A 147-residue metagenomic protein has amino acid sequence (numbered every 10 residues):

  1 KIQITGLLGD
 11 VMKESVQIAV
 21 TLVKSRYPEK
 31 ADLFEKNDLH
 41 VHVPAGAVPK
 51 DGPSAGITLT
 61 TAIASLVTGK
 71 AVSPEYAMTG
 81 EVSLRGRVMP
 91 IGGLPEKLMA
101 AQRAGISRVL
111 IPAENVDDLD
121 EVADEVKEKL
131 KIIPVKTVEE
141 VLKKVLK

Functional and structural regions predicted by a protein language model:
K1-K147: Peripheral, non-AAA+ core regions of ATP-driven protein-machinery
